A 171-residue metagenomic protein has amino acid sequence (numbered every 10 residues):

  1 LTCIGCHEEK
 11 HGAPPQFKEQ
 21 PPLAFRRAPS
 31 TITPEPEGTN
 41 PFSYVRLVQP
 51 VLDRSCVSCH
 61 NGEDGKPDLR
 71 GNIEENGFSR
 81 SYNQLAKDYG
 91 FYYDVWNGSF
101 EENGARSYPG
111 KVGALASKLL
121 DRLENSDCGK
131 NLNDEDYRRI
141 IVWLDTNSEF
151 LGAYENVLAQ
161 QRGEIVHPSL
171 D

Functional and structural regions predicted by a protein language model:
L1-D171: Aromatic- and Gly/Pro-enriched helix-to-coil junctions and flexible linker segments
